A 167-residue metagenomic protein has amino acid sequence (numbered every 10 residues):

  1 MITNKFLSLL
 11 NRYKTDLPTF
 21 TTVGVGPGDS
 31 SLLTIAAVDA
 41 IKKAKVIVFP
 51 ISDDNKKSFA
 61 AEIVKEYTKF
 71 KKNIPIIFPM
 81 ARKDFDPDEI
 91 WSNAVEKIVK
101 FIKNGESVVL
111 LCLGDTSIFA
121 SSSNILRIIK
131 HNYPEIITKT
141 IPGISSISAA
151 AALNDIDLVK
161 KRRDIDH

Functional and structural regions predicted by a protein language model:
I2-S30, I35-A37, K42-I137: Class I S-adenosyl-L-methionine
I118-H167: Class I SAM-dependent methyltransferase SAM-binding "motif I" and its flanking Rossmann-like core
